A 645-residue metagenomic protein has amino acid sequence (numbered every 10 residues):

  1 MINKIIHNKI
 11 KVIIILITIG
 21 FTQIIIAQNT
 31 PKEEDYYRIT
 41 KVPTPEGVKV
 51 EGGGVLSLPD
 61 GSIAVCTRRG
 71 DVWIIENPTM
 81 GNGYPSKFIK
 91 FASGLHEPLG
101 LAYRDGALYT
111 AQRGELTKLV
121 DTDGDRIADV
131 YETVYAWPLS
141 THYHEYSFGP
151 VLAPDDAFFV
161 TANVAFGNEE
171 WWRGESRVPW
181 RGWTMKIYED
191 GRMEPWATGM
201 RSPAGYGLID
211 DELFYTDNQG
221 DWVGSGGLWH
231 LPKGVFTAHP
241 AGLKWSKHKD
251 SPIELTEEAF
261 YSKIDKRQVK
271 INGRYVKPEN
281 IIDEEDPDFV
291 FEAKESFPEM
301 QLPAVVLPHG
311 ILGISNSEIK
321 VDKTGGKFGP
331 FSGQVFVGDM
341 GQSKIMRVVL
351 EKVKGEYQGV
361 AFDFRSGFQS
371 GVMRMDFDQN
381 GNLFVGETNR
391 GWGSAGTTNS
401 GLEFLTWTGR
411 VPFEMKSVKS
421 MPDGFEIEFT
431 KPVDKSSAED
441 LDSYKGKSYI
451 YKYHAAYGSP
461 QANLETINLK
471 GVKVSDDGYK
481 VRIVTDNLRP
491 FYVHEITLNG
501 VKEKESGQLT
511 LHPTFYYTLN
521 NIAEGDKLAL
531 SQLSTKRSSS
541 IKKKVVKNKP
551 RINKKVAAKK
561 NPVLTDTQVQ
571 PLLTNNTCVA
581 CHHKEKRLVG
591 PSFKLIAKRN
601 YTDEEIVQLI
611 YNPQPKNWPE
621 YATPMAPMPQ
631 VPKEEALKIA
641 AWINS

Functional and structural regions predicted by a protein language model:
Q28-P412: Beta-propeller domains with acidic blade repeats across secreted/periplasmic ectodomains and cytosolic WD/CNH propellers
P59, A107, E212, V569-A580 (+3 more regions): Short pre-active-site segment immediately N-terminal to redox-active cysteine/selenocysteine motifs in thiol-based
M375, L402, N575-K584, I639-I643: The canonical Cys-X-X-Cys-His
T408-K435, D442: Surface beta-strand/loop "capping" patches
G409-E414, D434, L498-A557: Acidic, Ser/Thr/Gly/Pro-rich low-complexity segments and short DxT(G/T)-type signature motifs
P432-G471, I496-E503, P513-Y517: Short, surface-exposed alpha-helix to beta-strand junction/turn motifs within ectodomains of secreted and cell-envelope
P550-L573: Electrostatic cytochrome c docking/interface patches
A580, K586-K598, N612-A640: Axial heme c-ligation environment in periplasmic c-type cytochrome domains
